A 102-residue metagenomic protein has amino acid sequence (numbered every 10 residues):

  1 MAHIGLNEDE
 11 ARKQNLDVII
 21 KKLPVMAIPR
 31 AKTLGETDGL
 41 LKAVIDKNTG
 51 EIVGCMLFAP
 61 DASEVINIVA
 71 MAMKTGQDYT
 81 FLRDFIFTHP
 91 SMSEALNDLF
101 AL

Functional and structural regions predicted by a protein language model:
M1-N7, R12-L102: Flexible, glycine-rich terminal cap/loop adjacent to redox cofactors in electron-transfer oxidoreductases
